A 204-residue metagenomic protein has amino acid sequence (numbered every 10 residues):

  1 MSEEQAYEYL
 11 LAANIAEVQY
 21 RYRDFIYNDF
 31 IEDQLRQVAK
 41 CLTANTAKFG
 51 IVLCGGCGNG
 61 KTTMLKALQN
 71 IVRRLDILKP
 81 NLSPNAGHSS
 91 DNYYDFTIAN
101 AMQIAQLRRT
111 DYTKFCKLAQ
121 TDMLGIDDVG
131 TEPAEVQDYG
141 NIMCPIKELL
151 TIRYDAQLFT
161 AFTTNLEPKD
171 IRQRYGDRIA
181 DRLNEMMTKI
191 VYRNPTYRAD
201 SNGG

Functional and structural regions predicted by a protein language model:
M1-A47, I190, D200-G204: A short, basic N-terminal segment
I51-L53: Hydrophobic anchor at the beta1->P-loop junction of P-loop NTPases
G58-K61: Conserved glycine(s) of the Walker
M64, L68: Hydrophobic positions on the alpha1 helix immediately C-terminal to the Walker A/P-loop
N70-R73: Walker A/P-loop NTP-binding motif
S83-Y154: Conserved nucleotide-sensing/catalytic segment adjacent to the nucleotide-binding pocket in NTP-handling enzymes
T131-G204: Replace "adjacent to P-loop NTPase cores in ATP/GTP-dependent enzymes" with "adjacent to NTP-binding cores
